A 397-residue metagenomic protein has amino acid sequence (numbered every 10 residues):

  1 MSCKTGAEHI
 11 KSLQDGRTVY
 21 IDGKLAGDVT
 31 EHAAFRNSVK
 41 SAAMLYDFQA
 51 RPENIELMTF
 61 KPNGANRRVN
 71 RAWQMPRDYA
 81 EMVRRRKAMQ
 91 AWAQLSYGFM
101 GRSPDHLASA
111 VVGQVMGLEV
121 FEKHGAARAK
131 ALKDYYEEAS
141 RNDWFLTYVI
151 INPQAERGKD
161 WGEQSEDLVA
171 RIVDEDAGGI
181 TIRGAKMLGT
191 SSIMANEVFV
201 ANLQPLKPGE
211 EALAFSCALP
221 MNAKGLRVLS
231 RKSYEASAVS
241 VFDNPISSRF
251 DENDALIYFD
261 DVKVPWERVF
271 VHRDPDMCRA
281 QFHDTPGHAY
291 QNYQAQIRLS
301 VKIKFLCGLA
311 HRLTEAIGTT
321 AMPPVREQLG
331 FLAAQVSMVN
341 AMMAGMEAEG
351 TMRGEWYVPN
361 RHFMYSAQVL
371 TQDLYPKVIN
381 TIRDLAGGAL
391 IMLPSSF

Functional and structural regions predicted by a protein language model:
M1-F48: N-terminal-proximal low-complexity accessory segments that begin disordered and transition into the first
A33-R36, K40, E137-S140, V301-K304 (+4 more regions): Generic structural signal for well-ordered, non-transmembrane alpha-helical segments in soluble/cytosolic regions
A43-Y46, T314, V336, N340-M343 (+1 more regions): A structural signal for well-ordered alpha-helices, especially hydrophobic packing surfaces of coiled-coils
D47-L146: Internal helix-loop-helix
Y148-R298: FAD-binding core of flavoproteins
Q294-M352: Extended amphipathic alpha-helical segments enriched in small hydrophobics
R326-G330, V358-Y365: Short, charged, amphipathic alpha-helical segments
H362-F397: Alpha-helix capping/hinge segments and adjacent helical runs
